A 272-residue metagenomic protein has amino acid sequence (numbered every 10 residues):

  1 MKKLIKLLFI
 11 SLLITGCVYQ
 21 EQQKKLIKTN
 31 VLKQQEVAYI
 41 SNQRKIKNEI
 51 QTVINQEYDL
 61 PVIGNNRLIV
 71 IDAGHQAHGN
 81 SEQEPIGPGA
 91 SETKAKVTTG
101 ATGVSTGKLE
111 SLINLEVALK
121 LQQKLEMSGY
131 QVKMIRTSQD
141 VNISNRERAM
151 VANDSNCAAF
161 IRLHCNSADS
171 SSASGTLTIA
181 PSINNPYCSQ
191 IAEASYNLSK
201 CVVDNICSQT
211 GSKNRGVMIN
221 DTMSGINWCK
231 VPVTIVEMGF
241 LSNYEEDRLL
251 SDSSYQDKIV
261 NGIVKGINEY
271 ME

Functional and structural regions predicted by a protein language model:
K2-E272: Catalytic-site microenvironment of enzymes that process N-acetyl-hexosamine-containing cell-wall polysaccharides
